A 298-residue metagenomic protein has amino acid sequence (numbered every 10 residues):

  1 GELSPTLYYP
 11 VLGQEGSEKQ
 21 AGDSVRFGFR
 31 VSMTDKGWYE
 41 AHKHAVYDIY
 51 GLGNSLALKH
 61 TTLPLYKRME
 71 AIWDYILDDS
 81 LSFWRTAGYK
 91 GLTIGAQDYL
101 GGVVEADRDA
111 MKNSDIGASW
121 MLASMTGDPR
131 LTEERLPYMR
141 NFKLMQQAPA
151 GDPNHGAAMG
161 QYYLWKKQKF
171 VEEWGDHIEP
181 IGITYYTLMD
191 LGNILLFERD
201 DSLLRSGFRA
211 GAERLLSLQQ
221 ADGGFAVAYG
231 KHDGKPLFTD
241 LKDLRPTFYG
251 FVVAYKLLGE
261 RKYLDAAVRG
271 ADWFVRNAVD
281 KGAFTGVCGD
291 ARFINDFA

Functional and structural regions predicted by a protein language model:
G1-E213: Carbohydrate-recognition beta-sandwich/jelly-roll modules in extracellular/periplasmic carbohydrate-active proteins
F142-G286, F293-F297: Extended amphipathic alpha-helical coiled-coil/heptad-repeat regions
